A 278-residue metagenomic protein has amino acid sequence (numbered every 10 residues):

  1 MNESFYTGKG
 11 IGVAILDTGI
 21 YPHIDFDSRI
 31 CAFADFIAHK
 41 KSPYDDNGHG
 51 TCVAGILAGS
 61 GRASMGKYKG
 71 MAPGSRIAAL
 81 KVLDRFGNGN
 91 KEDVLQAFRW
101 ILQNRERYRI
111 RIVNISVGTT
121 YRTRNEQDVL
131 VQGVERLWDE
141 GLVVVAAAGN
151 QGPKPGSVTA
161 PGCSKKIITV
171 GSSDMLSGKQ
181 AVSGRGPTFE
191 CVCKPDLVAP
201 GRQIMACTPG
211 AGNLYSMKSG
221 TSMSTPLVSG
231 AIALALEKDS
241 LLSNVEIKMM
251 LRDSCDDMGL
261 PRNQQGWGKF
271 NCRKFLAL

Functional and structural regions predicted by a protein language model:
N2-A32, K40-E92, Y108-R111, D139 (+4 more regions): Subtilisin-like serine protease catalytic core
L16-G19, I56-S60, L80-D84, I115-T119 (+6 more regions): Active-site-proximal beta-strand/loop segments in catalytic clefts of secreted hydrolases
P22-I24, A63-S64, N150-P155, L176-S177: Active-site environment of divalent metal-dependent phosphoester hydrolases
I37-S42, S177-V182, G212-M217, M258-P261: Short beta-alpha connecting loops at secondary-structure transitions that line or flank enzyme active sites
A54-L57, A78-D84, S157, G201-Q265: Hydrolase catalytic cores
R62, R99, Q103-E106, D139-E140 (+7 more regions): Generic secondary-structure signature for well-ordered alpha-helical cores
V82-K166, F189-V192, P209-S219, M223-S224 (+1 more regions): Substrate-binding/access-modulating region of protease and related hydrolase catalytic domains
